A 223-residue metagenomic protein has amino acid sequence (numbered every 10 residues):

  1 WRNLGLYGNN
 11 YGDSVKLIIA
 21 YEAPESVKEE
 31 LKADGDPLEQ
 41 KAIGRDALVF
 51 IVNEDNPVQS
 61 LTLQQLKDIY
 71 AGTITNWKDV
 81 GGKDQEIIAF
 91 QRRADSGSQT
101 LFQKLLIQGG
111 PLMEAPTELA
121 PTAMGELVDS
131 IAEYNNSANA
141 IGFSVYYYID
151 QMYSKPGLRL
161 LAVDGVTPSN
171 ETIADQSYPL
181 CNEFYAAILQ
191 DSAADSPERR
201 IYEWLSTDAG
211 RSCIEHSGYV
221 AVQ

Functional and structural regions predicted by a protein language model:
W1-Q223: Exported/periplasmic ABC-transporter solute-binding proteins
